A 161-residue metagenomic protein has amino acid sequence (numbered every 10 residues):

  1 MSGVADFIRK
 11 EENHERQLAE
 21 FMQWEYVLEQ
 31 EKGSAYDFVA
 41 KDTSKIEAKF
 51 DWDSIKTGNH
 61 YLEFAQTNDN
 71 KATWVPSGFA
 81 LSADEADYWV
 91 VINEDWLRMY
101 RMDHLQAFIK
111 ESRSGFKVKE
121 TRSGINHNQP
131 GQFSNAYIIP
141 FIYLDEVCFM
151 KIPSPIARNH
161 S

Functional and structural regions predicted by a protein language model:
M1-S34, K41, W52: Acidic-basic catalytic patches of nuclease active cores, encompassing PD-(D/E)XK and other metal-cofactor nuclease
E11, E15, E47, E63: Acidic-residue sensor for enzyme active/binding pockets
G33-A35, K41-K45, A83-A86, I92: Short connector loops at helix/strand junctions that flank enzyme active sites, especially segments positioning acidic
F38-G58: Conserved catalytic cores of phosphodiester-cleaving nucleases, focusing on short active-site segments
D51-S82: Mg2+/Mn2+-dependent nuclease catalytic core
A72-M99: Aromatic- and glycine-enriched beta-alpha-beta binding-site module
E94-S161: Non-catalytic C-terminal interaction segments of nucleic acid-processing enzymes
